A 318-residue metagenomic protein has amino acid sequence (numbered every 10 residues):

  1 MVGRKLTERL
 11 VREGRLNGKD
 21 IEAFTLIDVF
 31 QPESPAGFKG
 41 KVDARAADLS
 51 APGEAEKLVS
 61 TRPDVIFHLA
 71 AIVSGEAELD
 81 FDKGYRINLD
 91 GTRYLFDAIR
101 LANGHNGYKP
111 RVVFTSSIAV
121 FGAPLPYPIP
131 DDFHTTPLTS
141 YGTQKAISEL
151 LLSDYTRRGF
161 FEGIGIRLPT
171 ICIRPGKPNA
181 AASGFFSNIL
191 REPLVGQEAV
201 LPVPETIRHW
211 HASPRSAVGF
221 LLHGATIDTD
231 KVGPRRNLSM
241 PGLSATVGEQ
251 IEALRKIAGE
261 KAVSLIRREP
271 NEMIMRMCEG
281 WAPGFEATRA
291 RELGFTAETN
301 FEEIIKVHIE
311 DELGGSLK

Functional and structural regions predicted by a protein language model:
M1-V65: N-terminal Rossmann/SDR dinucleotide-binding element
L49-I87: NAD(P)H-binding glycine-rich loop region in Rossmannoid oxidoreductase-like domains and their noncatalytic homologs
S50, K83-Y94, T135, T143-Q144: Glycine-rich NAD(P)-binding loop of the Rossmann-fold in SDR/ketoreductase-type enzymes
R93-L138: Conserved Rossmann-fold NAD(P)-dependent oxidoreductase catalytic core, especially the SDR/UDP-sugar
A123-L125, L138-I164: Active-site Tyr-X1-5-Lys
S153-H209, P214-G219: NAD(P)-dependent short-chain dehydrogenase/reductase
P193, F220-M277, L317: Mid/C-terminal beta-alpha module of Rossmann-like enzyme folds, strongest in SDR-family dehydrogenases/epimerases
R268-P270, G280-E292, T299-K318: Amphipathic terminal alpha-helices
